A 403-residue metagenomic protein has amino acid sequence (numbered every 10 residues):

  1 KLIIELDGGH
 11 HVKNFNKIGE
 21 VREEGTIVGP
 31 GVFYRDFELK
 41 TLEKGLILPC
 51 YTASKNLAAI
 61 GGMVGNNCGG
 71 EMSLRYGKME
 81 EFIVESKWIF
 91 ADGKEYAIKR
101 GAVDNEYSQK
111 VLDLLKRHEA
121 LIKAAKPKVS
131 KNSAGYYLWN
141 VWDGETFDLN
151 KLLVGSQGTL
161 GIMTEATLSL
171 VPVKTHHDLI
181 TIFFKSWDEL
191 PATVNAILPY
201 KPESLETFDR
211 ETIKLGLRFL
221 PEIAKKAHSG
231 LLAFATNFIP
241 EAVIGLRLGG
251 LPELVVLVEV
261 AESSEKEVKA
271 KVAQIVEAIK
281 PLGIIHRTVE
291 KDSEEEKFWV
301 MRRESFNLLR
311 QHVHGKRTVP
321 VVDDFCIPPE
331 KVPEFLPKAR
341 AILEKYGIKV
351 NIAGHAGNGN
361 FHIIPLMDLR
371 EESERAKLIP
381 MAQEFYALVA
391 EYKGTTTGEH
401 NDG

Functional and structural regions predicted by a protein language model:
K1-K13, V28-G31, L48-C50, Y346 (+4 more regions): Glycine-rich N-terminal segment of FAD-binding domains in flavoprotein oxidoreductases, spanning the beta-loop-helix
K1-V21, V258, F306, K316 (+1 more regions): Generic low-polarity alpha-helical segments
L2-E5, N67-C68, I223-A224: Short, hinge-like loop/turn segments at secondary-structure boundaries
H11-G19, E24-K201, E206: FAD-binding subdomain of flavoenzyme oxidoreductases
F33, N56, K78-E80, K271 (+2 more regions): Short acidic-hydrophobic sequence patches enriched in Asp/Glu that either
Y51-A58, E290-K291, E399-N401: Short, surface-exposed recognition loops or helix-turn segments adjacent to catalytic cores
D143-T146, N150-P380, Y386-T395, D402-G403: C-terminal substrate-recognition/cap domain of FAD-linked oxidoreductases
